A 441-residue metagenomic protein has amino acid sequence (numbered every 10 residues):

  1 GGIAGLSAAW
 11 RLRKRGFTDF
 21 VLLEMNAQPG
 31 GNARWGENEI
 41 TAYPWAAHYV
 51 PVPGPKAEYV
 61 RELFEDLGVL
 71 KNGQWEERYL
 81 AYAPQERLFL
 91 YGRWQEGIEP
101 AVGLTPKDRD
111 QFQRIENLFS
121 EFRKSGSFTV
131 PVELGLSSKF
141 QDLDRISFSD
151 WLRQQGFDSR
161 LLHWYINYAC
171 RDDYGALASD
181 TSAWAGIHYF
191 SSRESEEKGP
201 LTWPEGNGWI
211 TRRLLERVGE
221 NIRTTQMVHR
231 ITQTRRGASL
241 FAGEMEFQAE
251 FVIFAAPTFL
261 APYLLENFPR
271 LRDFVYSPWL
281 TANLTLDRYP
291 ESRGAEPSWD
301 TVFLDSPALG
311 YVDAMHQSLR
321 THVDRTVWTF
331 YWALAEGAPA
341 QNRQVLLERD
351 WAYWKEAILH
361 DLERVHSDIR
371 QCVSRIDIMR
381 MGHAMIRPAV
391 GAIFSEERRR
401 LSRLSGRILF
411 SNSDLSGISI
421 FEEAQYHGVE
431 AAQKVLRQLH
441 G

Functional and structural regions predicted by a protein language model:
G5: N-terminal Rossmann-fold NAD(P) dinucleotide-binding loop
R13-E37: Glycine-rich FAD pyrophosphate-binding loop
I40-E121: Dinucleotide-binding Rossmann-like beta1-alpha1 core, especially the glycine-rich loop that anchors the ADP
W45-P53, E133-Q141, E197-W203, F268-V275 (+2 more regions): Active-site rim elements
Y91, G97-P100, G237, E291-G441: Conserved flavin/dinucleotide-binding core of flavoenzymes
S127-R230, T234-G237: Active-site/ligand-binding neighborhood in enzyme catalytic cores
T224-T329, A333, V365: Mid-domain catalytic core of redox enzymes that form a hydrophobic substrate pocket/lid adjacent to a catalytic redox
